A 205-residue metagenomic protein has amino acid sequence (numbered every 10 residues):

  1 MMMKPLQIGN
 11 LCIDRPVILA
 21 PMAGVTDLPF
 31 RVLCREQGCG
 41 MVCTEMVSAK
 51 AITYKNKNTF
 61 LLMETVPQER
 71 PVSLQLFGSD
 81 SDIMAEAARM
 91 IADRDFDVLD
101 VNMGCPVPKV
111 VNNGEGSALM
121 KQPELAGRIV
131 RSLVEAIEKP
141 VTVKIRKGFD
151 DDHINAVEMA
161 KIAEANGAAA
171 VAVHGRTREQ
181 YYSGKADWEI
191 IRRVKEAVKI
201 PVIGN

Functional and structural regions predicted by a protein language model:
M1-N205: Flavin-dependent oxidoreductase catalytic cores
